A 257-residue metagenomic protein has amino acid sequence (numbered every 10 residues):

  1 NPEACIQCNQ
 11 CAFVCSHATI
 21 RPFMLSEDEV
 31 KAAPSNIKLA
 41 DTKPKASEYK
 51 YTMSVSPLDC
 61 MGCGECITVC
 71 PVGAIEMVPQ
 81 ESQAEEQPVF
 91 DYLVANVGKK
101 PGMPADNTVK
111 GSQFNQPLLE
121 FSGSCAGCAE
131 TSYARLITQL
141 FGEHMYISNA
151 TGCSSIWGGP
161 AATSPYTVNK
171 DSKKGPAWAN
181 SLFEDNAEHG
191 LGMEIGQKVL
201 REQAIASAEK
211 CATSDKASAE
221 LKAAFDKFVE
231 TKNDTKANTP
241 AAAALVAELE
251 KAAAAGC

Functional and structural regions predicted by a protein language model:
N1-Q7, M24-G62, Q80-E85, G111-S122 (+1 more regions): Ferredoxin-like iron-sulfur electron-transfer modules
Q10, L25-E27, K31-N36, E65 (+3 more regions): Short acidic, glycine/serine/threonine-rich loops at helix termini
Q10-E29, S56, E65-Q83, S132: Iron-sulfur cluster-binding cysteine motifs and their immediate structural context in ferredoxin-like electron-transfer
C11-V14, K43-A46, I67-V69, L136-F141 (+1 more regions): A general structural signal for short secondary-structure junctions and capping/turn motifs
S16-D28, A32, Q87-G102: Short secondary-structure boundary segments
T52, I75, H144-S148: Structural motif
S54, C60-G62, I67-T68, L136 (+1 more regions): Extended amphipathic secondary-structure runs
Y92-C257: Cofactor-binding active-site loop characterized by glycine-rich and histidine/acidic residues
